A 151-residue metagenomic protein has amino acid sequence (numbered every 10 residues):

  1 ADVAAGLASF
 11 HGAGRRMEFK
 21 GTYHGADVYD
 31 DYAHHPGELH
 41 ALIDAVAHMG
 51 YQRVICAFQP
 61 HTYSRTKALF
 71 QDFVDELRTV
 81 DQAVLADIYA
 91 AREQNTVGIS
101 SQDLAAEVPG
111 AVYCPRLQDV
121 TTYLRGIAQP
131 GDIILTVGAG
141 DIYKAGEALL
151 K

Functional and structural regions predicted by a protein language model:
A1-Q82: Nucleotide phosphate-binding/pyrophosphate-handling subdomain across enzymes that bind or process nucleotide phosphates
D2, T66-K67, Q94-N95, Y123 (+1 more regions): Short glycine-/acidic-enriched loop or helix-start segments at secondary-structure transitions that form or flank
V28-D31, A111, I134: Generic structural signal for residues in well-ordered beta-strands
A33-P36, H40, K67-F70, G98 (+4 more regions): Electropositive phosphate-/nucleotide-binding environments in soluble metabolic enzymes
P60-Y63, I88-A91, A139-I142: Short glycine-rich anion-binding loops that position phosphate/pyrophosphate groups of nucleotides and phosphorylated
V74-P130: C-terminal helical cap/extension that packs against the catalytic core of soluble nucleotide-cofactor enzymes
D119-L150: A glycine-rich beta-strand to alpha-helix segment that forms a phosphate/ribose-binding loop at ligand/cofactor sites
